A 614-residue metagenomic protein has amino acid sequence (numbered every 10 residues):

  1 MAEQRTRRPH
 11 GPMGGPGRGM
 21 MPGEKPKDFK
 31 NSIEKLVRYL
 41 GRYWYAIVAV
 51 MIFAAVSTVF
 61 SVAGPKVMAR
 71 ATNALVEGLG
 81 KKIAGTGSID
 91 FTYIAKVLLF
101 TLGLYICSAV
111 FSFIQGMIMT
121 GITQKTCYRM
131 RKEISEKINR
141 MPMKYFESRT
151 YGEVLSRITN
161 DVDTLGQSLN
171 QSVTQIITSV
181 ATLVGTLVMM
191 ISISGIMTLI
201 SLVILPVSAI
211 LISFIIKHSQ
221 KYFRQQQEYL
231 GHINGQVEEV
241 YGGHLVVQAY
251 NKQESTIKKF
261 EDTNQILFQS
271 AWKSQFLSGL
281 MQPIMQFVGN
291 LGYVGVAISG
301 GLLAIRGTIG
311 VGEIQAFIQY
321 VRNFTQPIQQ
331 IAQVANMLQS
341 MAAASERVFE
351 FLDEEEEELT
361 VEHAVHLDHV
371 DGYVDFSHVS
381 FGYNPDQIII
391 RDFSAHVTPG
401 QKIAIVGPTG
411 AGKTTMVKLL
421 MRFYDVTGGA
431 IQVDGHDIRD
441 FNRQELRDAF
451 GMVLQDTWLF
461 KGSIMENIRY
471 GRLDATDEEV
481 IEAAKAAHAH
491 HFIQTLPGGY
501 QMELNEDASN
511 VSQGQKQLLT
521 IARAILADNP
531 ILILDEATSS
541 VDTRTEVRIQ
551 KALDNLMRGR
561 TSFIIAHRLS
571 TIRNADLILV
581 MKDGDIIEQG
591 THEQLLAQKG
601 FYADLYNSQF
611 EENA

Functional and structural regions predicted by a protein language model:
R18, P22, S32, L40 (+5 more regions): Juxtamembrane loop-to-helix connectors within ABC transporter transmembrane domains
F29, I47-F111, S192-I196, G307-V311: Transmembrane helix-loop-helix hairpins at lipid-water interfaces of multipass membrane proteins, especially the type-1
G41, L99, F111, Q115 (+5 more regions): Hydrophobic alpha-helical transmembrane segments of ABC transporter permease domains
R42, A46-V59, R70, Q171-Q225 (+2 more regions): Transmembrane helices of ABC transporter permease
M143-K144, V162-L169, V173, A181 (+7 more regions): An intracellular "coupling" helix at the cytosolic face of ABC transporter transmembrane type-1 domains
M189-V203, K273-E346, F351-L352: Helix-loop-helix
T360-V361, L367-A614: ABC-type nucleotide-binding domain
